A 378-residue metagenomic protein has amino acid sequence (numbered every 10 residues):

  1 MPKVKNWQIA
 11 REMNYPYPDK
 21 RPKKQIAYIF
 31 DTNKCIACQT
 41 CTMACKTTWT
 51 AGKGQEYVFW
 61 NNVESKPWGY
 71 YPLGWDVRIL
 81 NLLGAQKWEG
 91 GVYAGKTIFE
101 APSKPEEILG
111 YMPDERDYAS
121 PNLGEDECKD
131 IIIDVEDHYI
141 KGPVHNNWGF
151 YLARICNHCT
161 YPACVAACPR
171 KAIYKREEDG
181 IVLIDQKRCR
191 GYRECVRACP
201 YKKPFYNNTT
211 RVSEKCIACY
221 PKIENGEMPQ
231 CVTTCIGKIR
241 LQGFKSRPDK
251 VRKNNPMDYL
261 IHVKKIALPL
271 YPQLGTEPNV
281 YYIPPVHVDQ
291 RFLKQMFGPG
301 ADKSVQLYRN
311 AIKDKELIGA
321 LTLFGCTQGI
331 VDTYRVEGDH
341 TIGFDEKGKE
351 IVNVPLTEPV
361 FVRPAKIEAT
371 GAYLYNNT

Functional and structural regions predicted by a protein language model:
M1-T378: Non-ligating segments of multi-cofactor redox enzymes
